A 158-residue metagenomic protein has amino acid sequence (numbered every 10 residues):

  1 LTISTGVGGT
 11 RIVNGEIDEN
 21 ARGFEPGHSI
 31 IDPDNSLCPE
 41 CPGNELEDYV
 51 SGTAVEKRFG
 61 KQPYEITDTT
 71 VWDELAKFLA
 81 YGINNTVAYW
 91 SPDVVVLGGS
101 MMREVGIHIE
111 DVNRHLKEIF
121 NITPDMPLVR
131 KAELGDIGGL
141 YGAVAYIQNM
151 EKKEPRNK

Functional and structural regions predicted by a protein language model:
L1-G6, T10: Short beta-strand segments
R11-I17, I30-K158: ATP-binding/phosphotransfer module of carbohydrate and carboxylate kinases, centering on a glycine-rich
F24-G27: A short acidic/small-residue loop/turn micro-motif
